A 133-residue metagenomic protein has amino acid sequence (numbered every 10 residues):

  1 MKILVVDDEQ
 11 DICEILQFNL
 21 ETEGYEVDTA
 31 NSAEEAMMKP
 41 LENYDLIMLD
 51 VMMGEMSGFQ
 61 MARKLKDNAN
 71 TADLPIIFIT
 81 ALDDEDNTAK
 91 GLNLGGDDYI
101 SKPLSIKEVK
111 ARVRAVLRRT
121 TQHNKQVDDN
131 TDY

Functional and structural regions predicted by a protein language model:
K2, R118-Y133: Short, Lys/Arg-enriched segments at the junction into DNA-binding effector domains of transcriptional regulators
D7, D50, T80: Active-site residues of response regulator receiver
Q10-D28: Two-component/phosphorelay signaling modules centered on CheY-like receiver
C13, M53-G54, A72, D84 (+1 more regions): The feature encodes the CheY-like receiver
G24-N31, E35, K39: Short hydrophobic/Thr-rich beta-strand motif most characteristic of the beta2 strand and flanking loop of CheY-like
N43-L49: Active-site beta3 strand of CheY-like receiver
